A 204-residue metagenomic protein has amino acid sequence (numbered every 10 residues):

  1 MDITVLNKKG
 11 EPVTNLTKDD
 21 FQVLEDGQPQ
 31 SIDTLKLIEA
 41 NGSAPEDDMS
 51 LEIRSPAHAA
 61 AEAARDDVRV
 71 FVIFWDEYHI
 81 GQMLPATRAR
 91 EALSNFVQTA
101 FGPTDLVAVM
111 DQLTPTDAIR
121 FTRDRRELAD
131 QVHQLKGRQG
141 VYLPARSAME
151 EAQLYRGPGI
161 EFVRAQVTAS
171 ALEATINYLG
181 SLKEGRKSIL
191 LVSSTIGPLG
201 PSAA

Functional and structural regions predicted by a protein language model:
M1-A204: Scaffold/interface architecture of coatomer-like assemblies
